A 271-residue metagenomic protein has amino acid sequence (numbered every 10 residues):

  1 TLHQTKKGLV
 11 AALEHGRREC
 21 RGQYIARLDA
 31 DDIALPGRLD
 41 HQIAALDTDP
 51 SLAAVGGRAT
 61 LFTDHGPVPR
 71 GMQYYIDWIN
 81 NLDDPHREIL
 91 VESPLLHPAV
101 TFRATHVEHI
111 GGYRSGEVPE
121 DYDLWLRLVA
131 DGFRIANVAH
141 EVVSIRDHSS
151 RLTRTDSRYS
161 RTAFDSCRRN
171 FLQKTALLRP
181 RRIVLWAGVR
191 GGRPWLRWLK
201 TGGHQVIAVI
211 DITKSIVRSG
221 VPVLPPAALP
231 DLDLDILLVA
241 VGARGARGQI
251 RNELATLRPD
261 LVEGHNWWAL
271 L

Functional and structural regions predicted by a protein language model:
T1-D156: Nucleotide-sugar donor-binding/catalytic module of glycosyltransferases that assemble extracellular/cell-envelope
G56-R58, L185-W186, D211, A240: Short beta-strand segments
T60, G191, S215: Conserved Rossmann-like nucleotide-cofactor binding loop
H140-E141, I145-H148, T153-R179: Catalytic core of nucleotide-sugar-dependent glycosyltransferases
P180-L199: Glycine-rich adenosine-cofactor-binding loop
H204-R218: NAD(P)-binding Rossmann-fold cofactor-contacting core
K214-L271: Phosphate-bearing ligand-interacting subdomains that bind or position ATP/ADP/UDP/GDP/NAD(P) or nucleotide-linked
